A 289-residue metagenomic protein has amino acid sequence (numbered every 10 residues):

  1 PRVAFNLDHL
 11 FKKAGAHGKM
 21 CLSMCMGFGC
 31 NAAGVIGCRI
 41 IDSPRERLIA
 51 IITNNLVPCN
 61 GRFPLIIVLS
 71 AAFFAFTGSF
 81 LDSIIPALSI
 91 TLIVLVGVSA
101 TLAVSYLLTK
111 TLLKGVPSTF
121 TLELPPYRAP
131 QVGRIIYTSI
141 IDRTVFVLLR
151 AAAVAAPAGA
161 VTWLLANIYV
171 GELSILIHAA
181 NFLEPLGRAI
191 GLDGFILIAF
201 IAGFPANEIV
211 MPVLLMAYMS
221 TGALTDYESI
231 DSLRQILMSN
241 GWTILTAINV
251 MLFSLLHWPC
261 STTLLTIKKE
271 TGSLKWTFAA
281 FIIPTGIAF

Functional and structural regions predicted by a protein language model:
P1-N6, P86-F200, F278-F289: Selected transmembrane alpha-helices and immediately adjacent juxtamembrane segments of polytopic inner-membrane
R2-I36, K114-S139, Y218-S232: Juxtamembrane inter-helical linkers in multi-pass membrane proteins
F5-K12, E46, F76-L81, W276-F278: Membrane-interface alpha-helices
A14, M20, G34-A50, G159-T285: Extended, low-charge hydrophobic alpha-helical regions
F28-G34, T53-S70, T91-T101, P205-M211 (+2 more regions): Membrane-embedded alpha-helical segments of transport systems, primarily multispan ion/solute transporters
I40-P44, V57, L65-F76, T111-T121: Flexible glycine/proline-rich, aromatic-decorated loop/lid segments
D42, F63-S89, T262-S273: Transmembrane helix-loop junctions at the membrane interface of multipass transporters and ion channels
F80-I93, S232-T243: Interfacial loop-to-helix junctions that mark the boundaries of transmembrane helices in multi-pass membrane
